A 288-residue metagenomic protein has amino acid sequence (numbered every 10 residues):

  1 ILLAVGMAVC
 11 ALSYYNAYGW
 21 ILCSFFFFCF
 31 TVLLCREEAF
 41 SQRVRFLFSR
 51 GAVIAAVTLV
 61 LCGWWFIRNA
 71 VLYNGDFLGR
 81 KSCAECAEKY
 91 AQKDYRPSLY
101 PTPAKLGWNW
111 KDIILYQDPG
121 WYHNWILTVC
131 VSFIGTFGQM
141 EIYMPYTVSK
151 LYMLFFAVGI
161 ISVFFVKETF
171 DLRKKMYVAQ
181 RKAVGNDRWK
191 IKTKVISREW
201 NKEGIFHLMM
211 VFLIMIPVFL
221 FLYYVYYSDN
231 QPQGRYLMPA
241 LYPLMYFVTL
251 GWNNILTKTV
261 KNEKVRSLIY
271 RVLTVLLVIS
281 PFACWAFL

Functional and structural regions predicted by a protein language model:
I1, V32-E38: Membrane-interface transmembrane helices that cradle and orient dolichyl/undecaprenyl
I1-Y15: Membrane-interface alpha helices of multi-pass inner-membrane proteins
L2-V5, F25-F28, A52-L59, K190-I196 (+1 more regions): Signature aromatic-anchored transmembrane alpha helix within multi-pass, membrane-resident enzymes that catalyze glycan
W20, T147-K150, L208, F221-A240: Membrane-interface catalytic loops of GT-C/OST-like multi-pass glycosylation enzymes that act
S24-V32, I161-E168, V211, L241-K258: Transmembrane alpha-helices and membrane-interface helical segments of multi-pass integral membrane enzymes
F30, S49-V163: Membrane-lumen/periplasm interface segments of specific transmembrane helices in polyprenyl phosphate-linked
R36-E37, F219-D229, W285-L288: Juxtamembrane "helix-exit" motif on the non-cytosolic side of transmembrane helices
L115-I214, L241: Membrane-interface anchor segments at the N-terminal boundary of transmembrane helices in multi-pass membrane enzymes
